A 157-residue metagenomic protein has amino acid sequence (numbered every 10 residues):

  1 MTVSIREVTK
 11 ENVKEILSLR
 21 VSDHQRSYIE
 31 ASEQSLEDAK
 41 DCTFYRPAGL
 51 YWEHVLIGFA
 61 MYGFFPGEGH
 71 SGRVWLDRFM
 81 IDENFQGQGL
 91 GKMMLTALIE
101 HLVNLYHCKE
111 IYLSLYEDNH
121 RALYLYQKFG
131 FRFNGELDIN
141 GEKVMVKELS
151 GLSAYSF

Functional and structural regions predicted by a protein language model:
M1-E11, S150-F157: Conserved N-terminal entry element of GNAT/NAT acetyltransferase domains
V3, E7-R78, D82-N84, L95-A97 (+3 more regions): Acetyl-CoA-dependent GNAT
G69, D82-T96, Y116-Y124, K128: Conserved glycine-rich acetyl-CoA-binding loop
Q88, L105-K109: Short coil/turn segments at alpha/beta junctions that flank glycine-rich nucleotide-binding fingerprints
C108-L123, K128-F157: C-terminal "cap" of GNAT-fold acetyltransferases
